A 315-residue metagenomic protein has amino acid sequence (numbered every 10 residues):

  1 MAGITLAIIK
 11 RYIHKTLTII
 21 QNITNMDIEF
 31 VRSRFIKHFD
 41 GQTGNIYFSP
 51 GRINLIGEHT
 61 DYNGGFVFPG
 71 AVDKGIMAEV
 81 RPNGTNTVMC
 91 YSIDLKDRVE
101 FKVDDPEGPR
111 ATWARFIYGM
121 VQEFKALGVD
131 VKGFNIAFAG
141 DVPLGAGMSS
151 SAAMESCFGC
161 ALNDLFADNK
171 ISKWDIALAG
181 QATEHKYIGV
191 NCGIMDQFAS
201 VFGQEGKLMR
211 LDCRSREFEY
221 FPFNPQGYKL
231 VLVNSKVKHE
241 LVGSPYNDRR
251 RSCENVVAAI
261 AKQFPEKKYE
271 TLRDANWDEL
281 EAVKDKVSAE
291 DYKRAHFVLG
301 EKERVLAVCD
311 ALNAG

Functional and structural regions predicted by a protein language model:
M1-N25: N-terminal amphipathic/basic-hydrophobic helices that include classical n-h-c signal peptides and signal-anchor
I9-R11, K173, E301: Generic alpha-helix initiation/capping and coil-helix boundary signal
I20-R52, M77-R110, K207-G315: C-terminal nucleotide
I23-A152, S156-K173, L178, A182-I188 (+4 more regions): ATP-binding N-lobe of GHMP and related small-molecule kinases
